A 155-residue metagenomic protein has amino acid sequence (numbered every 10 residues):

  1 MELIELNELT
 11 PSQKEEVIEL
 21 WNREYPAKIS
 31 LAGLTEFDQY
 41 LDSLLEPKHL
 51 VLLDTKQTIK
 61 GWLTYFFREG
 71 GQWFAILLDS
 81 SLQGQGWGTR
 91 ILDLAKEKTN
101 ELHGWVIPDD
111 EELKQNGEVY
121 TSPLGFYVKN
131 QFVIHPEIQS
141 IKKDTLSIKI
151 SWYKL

Functional and structural regions predicted by a protein language model:
M1-T35: Short amphipathic alpha-helix that is part of the acyltransferase structural core
P26-L50: Active-site rim helix/loop that mediates acceptor-substrate recognition in acyltransferases
V51, Q57-F66, Q72-L77: Conserved beta-strand in the GNAT
F66-F74, Q83, N100-L102: A conserved beta-turn-beta hairpin within the catalytic core of GNAT-like acetyltransferases that forms part
I76-G84, P108-E111: A short, internal acetyl-CoA/4′-phosphopantetheine-binding micro-motif in the GNAT/acyltransferase core
G84-E97, V119-P123: Conserved acetyl-CoA-binding loop-helix of GNAT-fold acetyltransferases
K98-Q115: Conserved GNAT acetyl-CoA-binding A-motif
D110-E111, Y120, L124, N130-L155: C-terminal "cap" of GNAT-fold acetyltransferases
